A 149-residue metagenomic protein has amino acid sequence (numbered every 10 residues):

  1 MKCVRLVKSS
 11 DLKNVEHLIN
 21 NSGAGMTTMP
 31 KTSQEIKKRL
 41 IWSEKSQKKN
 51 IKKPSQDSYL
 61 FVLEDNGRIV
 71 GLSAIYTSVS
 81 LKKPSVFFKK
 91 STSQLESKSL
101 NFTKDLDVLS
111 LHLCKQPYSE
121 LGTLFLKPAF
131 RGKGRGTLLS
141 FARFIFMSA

Functional and structural regions predicted by a protein language model:
C3-H17, T28: A short beta-loop-alpha structural element at the N-terminal edge of CoA-dependent acyl/N-acetyltransferase catalytic
V7, L124-L126: Hydrophobic adenine-recognition pocket in adenosine-nucleotide-binding enzymes
K13, Q34-K37: Long, low-complexity intrinsically disordered regions in eukaryotic nuclear regulators
H17-Q34, S43-K52: Helix-loop element at the rim of GNAT/NAT acetyltransferase active sites that forms part of the acceptor-substrate
I41-F61, G71: A short helix-loop-beta-strand connector motif used in the catalytic cores of GNAT acetyltransferases and, in some
L60-V62, R68-T77, E120: Conserved beta-strand in the GNAT
T77-T123: Conserved acyl-donor/pantetheine-binding loop and adjacent beta-alpha core of acyl/acetyltransferases and related
K104-V108, L126, R131-M147: Conserved acetyl-CoA-binding loop-helix of GNAT-fold acetyltransferases
